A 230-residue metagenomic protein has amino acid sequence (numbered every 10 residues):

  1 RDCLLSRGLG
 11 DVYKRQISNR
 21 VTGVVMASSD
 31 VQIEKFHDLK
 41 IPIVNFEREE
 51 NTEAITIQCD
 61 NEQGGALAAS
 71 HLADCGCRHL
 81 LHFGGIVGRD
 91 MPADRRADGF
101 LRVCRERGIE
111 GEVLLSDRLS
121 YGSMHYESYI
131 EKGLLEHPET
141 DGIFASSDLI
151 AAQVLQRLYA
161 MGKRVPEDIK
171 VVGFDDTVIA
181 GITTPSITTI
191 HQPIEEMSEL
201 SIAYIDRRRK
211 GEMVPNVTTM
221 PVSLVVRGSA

Functional and structural regions predicted by a protein language model:
D2-L9, Y13: Single conserved hydrophobic/aromatic residue that forms the stacking wall/gate of nucleotide- or nucleobase-binding
I17-G23, H137-D141: Short acidic/histidine-rich motifs immediately flanking catalytic phosphotransfer sites in two-component signaling
A27-L67, L149, D175-I187: Flexible loop/hinge segments that line or gate small-molecule binding clefts
A27-S28, C75, F83, P92 (+3 more regions): Replace "coordinates the UDP/GDP/TDP-sugar" with "coordinates nucleotide-activated sugar donors
I57-H82, D98, R102, G122-K132 (+2 more regions): Hydrophobic alpha-helical segments within soluble ligand-binding/sensing domains
A66-R107, N216-S229: An alpha-beta-alpha
E112, E131-A230: Flexible loop/turn connectors
